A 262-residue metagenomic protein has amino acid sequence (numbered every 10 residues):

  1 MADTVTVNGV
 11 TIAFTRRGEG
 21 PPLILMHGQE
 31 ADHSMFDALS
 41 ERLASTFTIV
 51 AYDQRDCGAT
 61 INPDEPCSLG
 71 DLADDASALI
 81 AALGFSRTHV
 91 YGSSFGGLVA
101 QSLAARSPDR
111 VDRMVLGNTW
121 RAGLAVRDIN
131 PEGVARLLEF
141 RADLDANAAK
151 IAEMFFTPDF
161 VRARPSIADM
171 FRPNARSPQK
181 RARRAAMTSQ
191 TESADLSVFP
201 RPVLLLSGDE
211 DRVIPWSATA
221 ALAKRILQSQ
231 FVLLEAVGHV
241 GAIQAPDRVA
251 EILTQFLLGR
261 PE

Functional and structural regions predicted by a protein language model:
V10-I61: Conserved HGGG/HGGXW glycine-rich cap/lid loop of the alpha/beta-hydrolase fold
V50-Y91, E251: Active-site loop/oxyanion-hole signature of alpha/beta-hydrolase fold enzymes
G92, G96, A100: Gly/Ala-rich beta-loop-alpha elbow adjacent to hydrolase catalytic centers
Q101, A105, D112-R141: Flexible "cap/lid" loop of the alpha/beta hydrolase fold
A125, D145-D195: Conserved alpha/beta-hydrolase catalytic His-Asp/Glu region
F199, L205-S207, D211: Short beta-strand/loop motif that positions the catalytic acidic residue of the alpha/beta-hydrolase fold
R212-A218: Conserved alpha/beta-hydrolase "acid-adjacent" motif
S229-E262: Catalytic active-site module of serine/aspartate enzymes centered on a nucleophile-bearing elbow/loop
